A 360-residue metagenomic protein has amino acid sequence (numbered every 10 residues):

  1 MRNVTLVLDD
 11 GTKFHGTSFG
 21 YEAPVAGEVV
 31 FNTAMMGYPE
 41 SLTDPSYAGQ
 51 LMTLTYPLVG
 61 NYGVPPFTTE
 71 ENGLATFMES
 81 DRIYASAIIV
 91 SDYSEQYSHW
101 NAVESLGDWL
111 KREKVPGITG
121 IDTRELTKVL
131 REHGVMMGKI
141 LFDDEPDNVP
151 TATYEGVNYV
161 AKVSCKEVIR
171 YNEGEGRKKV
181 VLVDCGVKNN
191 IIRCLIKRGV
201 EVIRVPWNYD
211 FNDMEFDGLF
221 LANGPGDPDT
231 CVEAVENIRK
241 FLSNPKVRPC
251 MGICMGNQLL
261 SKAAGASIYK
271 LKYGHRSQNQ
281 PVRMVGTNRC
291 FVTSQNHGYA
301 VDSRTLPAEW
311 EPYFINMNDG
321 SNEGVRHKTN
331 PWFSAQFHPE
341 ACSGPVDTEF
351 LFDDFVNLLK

Functional and structural regions predicted by a protein language model:
M1-N208, P228, E236, C342 (+1 more regions): RNA-binding accessory domains that recognize and position tRNA/RNA substrates
P116, K179, P249-M251, S267 (+1 more regions): Proline-centered loop/turn at the N-terminus of a beta-strand
G174-V180, T287-C290, H327-W332: Beta-strand-turn-beta hairpins that frame and shape the catalytic cleft of phosphate-ester-processing enzymes
K179-D184, T293-S294, F333-F337: Active-site-proximal beta-strand elements of phosphoester/diester hydrolases
M214-L219: Short acidic/histidine-rich motifs immediately flanking catalytic phosphotransfer sites in two-component signaling
N223-S303, G344-D354, L358: Cysteine-nucleophile active-site neighborhood
R289-N330: Catalytic beta-strand/loop cores that center a nucleophilic Ser/Cys/Thr and support acyl-enzyme chemistry
G324-K360: A glycine-centered loop/beta-turn motif at secondary-structure junctions
